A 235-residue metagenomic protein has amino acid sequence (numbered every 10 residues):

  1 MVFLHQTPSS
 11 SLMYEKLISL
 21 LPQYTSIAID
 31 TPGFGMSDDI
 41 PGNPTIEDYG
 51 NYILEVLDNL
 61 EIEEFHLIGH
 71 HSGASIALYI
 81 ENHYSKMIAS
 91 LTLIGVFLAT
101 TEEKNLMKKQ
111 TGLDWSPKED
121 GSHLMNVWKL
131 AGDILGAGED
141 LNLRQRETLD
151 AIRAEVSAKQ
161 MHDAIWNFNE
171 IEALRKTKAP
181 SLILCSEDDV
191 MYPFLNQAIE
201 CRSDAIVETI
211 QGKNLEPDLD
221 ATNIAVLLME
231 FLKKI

Functional and structural regions predicted by a protein language model:
M1-D38: Conserved HGGG/HGGXW glycine-rich cap/lid loop of the alpha/beta-hydrolase fold
D30, H66, A89-T92: Residue in the alpha/beta-hydrolase core beta-strand immediately N-terminal to the catalytic nucleophile
E47-F65: Conserved acidic catalytic loop of the alpha/beta-hydrolase fold
G69-A77: Gly/Ala-rich beta-loop-alpha elbow adjacent to hydrolase catalytic centers
L78-N82, A89-D120: Flexible "cap/lid" loop of the alpha/beta hydrolase fold
E102-E103, K118-R175: Conserved alpha/beta-hydrolase catalytic His-Asp/Glu region
S181-D220: Conserved loop-alpha-helix segment in the C-terminal half of the alpha/beta-hydrolase fold that carries the catalytic
P217-F231: Post-His helix in hydrolase/transferase enzymes
